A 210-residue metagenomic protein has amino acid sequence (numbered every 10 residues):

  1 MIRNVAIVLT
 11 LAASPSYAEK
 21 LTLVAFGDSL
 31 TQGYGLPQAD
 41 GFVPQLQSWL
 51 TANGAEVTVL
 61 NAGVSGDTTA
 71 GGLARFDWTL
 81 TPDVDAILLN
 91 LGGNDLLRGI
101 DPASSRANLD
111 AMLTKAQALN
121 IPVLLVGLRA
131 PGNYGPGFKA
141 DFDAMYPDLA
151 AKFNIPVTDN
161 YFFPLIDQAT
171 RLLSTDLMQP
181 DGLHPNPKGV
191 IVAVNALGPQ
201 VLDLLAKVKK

Functional and structural regions predicted by a protein language model:
M1-V5: Bacterial N-terminal signal peptides that target proteins for export
A6, G41, K188: Active-site phosphate/pyrophosphate-handling residues
A13-P15: N-terminal signal peptide c-region/cleavage motif recognized by signal peptidases
Y17-S65, R75-D83: Serine-esterase "nucleophile elbow" of acetyl-processing enzymes
Q45, A55, G71-K210: Alpha-helical cap/lid subdomain in secreted, periplasmic, or secretory-pathway luminal O-acyl-processing enzymes
G66-A70: N-terminal helical cap/lid subdomain that shapes the substrate entry/recognition surface in HAD-like hydrolases
